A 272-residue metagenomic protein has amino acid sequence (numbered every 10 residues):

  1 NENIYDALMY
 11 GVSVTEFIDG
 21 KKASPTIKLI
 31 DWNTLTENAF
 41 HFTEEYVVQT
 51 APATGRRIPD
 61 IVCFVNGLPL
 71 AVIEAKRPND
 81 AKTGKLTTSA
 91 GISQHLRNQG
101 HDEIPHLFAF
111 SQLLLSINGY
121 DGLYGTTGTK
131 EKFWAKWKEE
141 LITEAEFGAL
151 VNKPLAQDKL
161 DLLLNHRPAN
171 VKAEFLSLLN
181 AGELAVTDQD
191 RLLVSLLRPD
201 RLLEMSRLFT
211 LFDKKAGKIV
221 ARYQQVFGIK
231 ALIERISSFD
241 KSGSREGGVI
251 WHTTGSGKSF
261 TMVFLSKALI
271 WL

Functional and structural regions predicted by a protein language model:
N1-L272: ATP-dependent helicase/translocase motor core
